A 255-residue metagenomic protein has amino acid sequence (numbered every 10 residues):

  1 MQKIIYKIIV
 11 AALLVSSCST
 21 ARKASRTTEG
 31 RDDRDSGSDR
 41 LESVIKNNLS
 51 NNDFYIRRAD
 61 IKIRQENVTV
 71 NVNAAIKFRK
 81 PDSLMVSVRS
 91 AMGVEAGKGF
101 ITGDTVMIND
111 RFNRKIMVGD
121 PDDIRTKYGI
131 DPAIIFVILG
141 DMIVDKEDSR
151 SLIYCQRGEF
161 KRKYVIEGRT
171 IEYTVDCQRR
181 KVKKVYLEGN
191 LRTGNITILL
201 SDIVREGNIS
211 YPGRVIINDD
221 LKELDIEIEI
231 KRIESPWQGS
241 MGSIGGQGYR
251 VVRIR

Functional and structural regions predicted by a protein language model:
M1-C18: Sec-dependent bacterial lipoprotein signal peptides
C18-V70, R253-R255: N-terminal leader/targeting segments and the immediate start of mature chains
N47-Y55, E66-V70, K77-D82, R157 (+2 more regions): Edge/loop elements at the starts and ends of beta-strands within beta-rich repeat scaffolds
I61-K98: Post-signal peptide N-terminal segment of secreted/secretory-pathway proteins
A74-F78, K98-I101, T105, L200-R205 (+1 more regions): Extended lipid/amphipathic-ligand handling interfaces
S83-A133: An acidic-aromatic
P121, T126-R157: C-terminal low-complexity, charged extensions that often adopt amphipathic alpha-helices
L152-I254: Gly/Pro-enriched, hydrophobic low-complexity segments that function as extracytoplasmic propeptides/linkers
